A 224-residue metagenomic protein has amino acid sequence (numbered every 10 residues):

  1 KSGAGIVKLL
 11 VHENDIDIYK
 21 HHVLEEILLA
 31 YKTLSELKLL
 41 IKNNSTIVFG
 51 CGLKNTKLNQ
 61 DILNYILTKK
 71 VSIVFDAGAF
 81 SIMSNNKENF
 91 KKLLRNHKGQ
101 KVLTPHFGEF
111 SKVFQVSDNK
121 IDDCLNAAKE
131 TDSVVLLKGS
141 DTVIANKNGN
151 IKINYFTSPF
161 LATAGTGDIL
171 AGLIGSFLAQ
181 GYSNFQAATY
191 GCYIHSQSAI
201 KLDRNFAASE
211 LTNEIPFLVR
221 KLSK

Functional and structural regions predicted by a protein language model:
K1-V74, S81-V102, F107, S111-K224: Small-residue (G/A/S/T)-rich helix-start motifs and N-terminal tracts that mark the onset
